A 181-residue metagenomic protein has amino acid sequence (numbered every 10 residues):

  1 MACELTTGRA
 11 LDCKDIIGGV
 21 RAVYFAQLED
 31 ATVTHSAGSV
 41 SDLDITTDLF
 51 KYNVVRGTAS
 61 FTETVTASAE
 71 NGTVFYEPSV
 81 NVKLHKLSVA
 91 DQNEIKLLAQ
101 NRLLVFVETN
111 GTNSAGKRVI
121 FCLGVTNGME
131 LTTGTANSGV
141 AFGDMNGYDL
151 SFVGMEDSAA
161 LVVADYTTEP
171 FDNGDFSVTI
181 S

Functional and structural regions predicted by a protein language model:
C3-E4, R9-N81, G128-G143: Solvent-exposed edge beta-strands and adjacent loop segments that serve as assembly or binding interfaces
V55-G57, G116-N127, D165: Short amphipathic beta-strand/extended segments with alternating polar/hydrophobic composition
A67-A90, D144-S158: Oligomerization/assembly interface segments of phage tail-like spikes and tubes
V74-F75, L97-A99, D165: Flexible, charged surface loops at secondary-structure boundaries
S88-D91, T135-N137: Short alpha-helical segments and helix-capping/turn motifs at coil-helix boundaries
V89-K96, L161-A164: Short, conserved charged micro-motifs
N93-G124: Short, acidic/charged, Gly/Pro-enriched secondary-structure junctions
T126-S181: Mixed-charge, glycine-accented linear interaction segment located at domain edges/termini
